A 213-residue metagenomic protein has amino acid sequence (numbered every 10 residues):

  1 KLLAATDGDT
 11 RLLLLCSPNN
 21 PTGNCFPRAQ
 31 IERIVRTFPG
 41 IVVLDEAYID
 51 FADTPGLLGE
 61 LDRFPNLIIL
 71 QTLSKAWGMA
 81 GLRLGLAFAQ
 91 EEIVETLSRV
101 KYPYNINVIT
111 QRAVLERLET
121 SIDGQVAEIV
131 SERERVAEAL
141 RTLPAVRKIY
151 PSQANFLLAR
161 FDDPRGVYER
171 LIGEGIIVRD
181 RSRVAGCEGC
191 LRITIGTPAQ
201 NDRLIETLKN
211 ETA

Functional and structural regions predicted by a protein language model:
K1-D9, P21-A76: Active-site pre-lysine segment of PLP-dependent enzymes
L12-P18, V42-D45, Y150-S152: Short beta-strands and strand-loop turn motifs
A29, G173-E174, R183-A213: PLP-dependent enzyme catalytic core of the Aspartate aminotransferase-like
L61, L140-R141, L171, L208: Hydrophobic C-terminal alpha-helix "anchor/cap" residues
N66-T142, R147-I149: PLP-dependent aminotransferase class I/II
G81, Q153-A154, A185-G189: Short acidic/glycine-enriched loop/turn segments that link adjacent beta-strands
F88, L158-R160, T194-G196: Short hydrophobic/aromatic beta-strand micro-patches that form the beta-sheet surface supporting nucleotide- or nucleic
I129-V130, T142-G175: Conserved PLP-binding catalytic core of the aspartate aminotransferase-like
